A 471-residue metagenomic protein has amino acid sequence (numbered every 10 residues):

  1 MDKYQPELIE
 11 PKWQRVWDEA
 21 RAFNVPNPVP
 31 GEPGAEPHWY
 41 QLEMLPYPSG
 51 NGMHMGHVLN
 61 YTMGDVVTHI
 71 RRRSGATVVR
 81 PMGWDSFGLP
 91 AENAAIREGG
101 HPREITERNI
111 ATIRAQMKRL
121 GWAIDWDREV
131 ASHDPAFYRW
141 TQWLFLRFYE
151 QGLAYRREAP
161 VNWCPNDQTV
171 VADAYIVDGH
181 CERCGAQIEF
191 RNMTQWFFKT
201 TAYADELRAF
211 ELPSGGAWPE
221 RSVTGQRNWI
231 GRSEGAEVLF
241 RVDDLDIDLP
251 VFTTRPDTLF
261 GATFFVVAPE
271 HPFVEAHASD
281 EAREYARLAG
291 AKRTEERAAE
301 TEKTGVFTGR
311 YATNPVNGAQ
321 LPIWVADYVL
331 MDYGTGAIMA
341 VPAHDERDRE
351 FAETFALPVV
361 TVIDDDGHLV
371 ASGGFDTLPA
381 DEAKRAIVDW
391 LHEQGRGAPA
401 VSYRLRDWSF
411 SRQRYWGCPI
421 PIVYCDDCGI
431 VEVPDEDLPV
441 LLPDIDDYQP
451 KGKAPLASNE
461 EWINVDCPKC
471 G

Functional and structural regions predicted by a protein language model:
M1-L42, R72-P81, E104-R114, P213 (+2 more regions): Conserved oxyanion/phosphate-binding beta-strand-loop segments in alpha/beta enzyme cores
K3, V16-A20, I96-L249, A337-K469: Residue patterns forming the tRNA-binding/recognition surfaces of aminoacyl-tRNA synthetases and related DALR
P28-G100, V130-L144, T253-T254, P315-F351: N-terminal catalytic cores of NTP/NDP-binding nucleotidyl/phosphoryl-transfer enzymes
P28-P37, V242-D248, A276-R283, D365: Short, glycine- and charge-enriched coil/turn segments that flank and shape catalytic ligand pockets
E43, T200, F240-V242, T253 (+5 more regions): Pocket-edge structural micro-motifs
G64, T77, H271-D365: Catalytic alpha/beta core of large soluble enzyme barrels
W229-E234, D243, P256-L259, E302-V306 (+2 more regions): A short catalytic or substrate-binding loop motif that flags glycine-/basic-rich loops and adjacent residues that bind
L249-H271, R414-Y415, I420-P421: Conserved phosphate/anionic-ligand binding catalytic regions in large, soluble enzymes, centered on
